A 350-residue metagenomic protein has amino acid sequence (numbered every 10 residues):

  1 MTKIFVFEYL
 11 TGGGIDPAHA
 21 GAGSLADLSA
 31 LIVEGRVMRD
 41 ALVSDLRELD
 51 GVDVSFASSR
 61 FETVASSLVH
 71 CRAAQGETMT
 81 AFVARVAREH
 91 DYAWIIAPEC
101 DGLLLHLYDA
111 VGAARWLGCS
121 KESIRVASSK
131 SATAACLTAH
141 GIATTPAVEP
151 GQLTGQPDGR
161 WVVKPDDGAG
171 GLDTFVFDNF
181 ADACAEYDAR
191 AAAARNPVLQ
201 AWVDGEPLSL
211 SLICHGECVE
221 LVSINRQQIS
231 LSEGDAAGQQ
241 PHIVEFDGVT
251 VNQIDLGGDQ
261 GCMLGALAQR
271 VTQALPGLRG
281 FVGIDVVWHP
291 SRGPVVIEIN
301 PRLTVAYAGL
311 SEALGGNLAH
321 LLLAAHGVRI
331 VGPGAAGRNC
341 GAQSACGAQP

Functional and structural regions predicted by a protein language model:
M1-F5: Extreme N-terminal starter segment of soluble prokaryotic enzymes
F7-I15: Short polar catalytic/cofactor-binding loops
G21-D45: Short catalytic helix/loop segments, enriched in acidic residues and glycine and frequently bearing histidine
A41, D45-E48, D53-G155: Conserved N-proximal alpha/beta basic substrate-recognition cap immediately N-terminal to, or forming the N-lobe
Y92, L321-P350: Peripheral (often C-terminal) accessory segments that flank ATP-dependent C-N-forming ligase machineries
A113, S123-L208, I213-V219, S230 (+1 more regions): Active-site nucleotide/adenylate-binding loops and adjacent lid/helix of ATP-dependent enzymes
A201-P276, W288, N300-H326: ATP-dependent carboxylate/phosphate-activation module, predominantly the ATP-grasp catalytic core and closely related
L278-S291: A short glycine-rich, hydrophobically flanked beta-strand micro-motif that places a catalytic Asp/Glu for divalent metal
